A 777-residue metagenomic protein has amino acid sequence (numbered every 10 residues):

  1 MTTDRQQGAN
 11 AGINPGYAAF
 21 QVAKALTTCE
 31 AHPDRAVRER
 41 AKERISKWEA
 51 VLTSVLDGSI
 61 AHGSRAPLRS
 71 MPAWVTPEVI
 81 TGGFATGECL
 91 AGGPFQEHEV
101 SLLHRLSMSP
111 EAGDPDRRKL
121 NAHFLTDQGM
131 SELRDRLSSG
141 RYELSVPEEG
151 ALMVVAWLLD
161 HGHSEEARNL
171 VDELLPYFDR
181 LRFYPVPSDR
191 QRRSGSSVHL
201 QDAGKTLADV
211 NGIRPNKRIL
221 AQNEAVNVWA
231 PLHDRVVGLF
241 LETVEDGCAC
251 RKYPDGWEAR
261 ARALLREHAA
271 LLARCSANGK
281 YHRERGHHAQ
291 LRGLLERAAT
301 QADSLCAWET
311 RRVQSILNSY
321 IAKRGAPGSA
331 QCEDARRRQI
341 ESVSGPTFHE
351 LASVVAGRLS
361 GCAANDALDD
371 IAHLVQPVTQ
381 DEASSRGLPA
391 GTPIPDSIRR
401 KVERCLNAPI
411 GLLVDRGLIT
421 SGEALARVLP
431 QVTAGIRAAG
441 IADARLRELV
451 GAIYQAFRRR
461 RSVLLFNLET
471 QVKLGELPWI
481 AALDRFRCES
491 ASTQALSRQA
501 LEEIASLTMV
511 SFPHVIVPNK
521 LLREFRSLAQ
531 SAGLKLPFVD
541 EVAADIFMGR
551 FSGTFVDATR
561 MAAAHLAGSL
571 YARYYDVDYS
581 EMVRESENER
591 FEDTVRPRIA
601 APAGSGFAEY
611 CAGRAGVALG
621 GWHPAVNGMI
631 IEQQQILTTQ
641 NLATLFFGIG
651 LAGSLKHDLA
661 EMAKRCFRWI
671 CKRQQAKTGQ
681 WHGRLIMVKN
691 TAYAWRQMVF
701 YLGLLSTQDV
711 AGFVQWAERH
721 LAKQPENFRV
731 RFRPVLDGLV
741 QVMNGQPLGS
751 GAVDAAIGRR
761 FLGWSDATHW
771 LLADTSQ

Functional and structural regions predicted by a protein language model:
T2-Q777: Long, compositionally biased terminal regions
